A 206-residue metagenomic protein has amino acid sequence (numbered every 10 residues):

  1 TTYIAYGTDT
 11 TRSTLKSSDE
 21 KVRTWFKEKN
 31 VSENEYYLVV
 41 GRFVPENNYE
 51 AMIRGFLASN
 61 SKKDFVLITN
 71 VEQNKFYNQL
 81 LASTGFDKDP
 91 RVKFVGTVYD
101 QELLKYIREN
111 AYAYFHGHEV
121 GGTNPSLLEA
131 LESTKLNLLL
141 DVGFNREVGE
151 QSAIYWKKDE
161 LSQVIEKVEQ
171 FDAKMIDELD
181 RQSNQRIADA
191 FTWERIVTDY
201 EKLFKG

Functional and structural regions predicted by a protein language model:
T1-T24, V31-S32: Donor nucleotide-sugar binding/catalytic pocket of nucleotide-sugar-dependent glycosyltransferases
T8, V40, D64-Q79, K93-Y99: Glycosyltransferase donor-sugar binding loop
V31-N47, I53-N60, V66: Conserved donor-binding/catalytic core segment of Leloir-type glycosyltransferases
T97, L104-A111, Y200: Short alpha-helical donor nucleotide-sugar binding micro-motif in glycosyltransferases
K105, L127-E132, G143-E147: Short alpha-helical segment that forms part of, or immediately flanks, the ligand-binding pocket in carbohydrate-active
Y106-G122, K135: Acidic donor-binding loop of glycosyltransferase active sites
R146-V168: Change "using UDP/GDP/dTDP sugars" to "using nucleotide sugars
M175-K205: A charged, aromatic-enriched C-terminal amphipathic alpha-helix characteristic of glycosyltransferases across folds
